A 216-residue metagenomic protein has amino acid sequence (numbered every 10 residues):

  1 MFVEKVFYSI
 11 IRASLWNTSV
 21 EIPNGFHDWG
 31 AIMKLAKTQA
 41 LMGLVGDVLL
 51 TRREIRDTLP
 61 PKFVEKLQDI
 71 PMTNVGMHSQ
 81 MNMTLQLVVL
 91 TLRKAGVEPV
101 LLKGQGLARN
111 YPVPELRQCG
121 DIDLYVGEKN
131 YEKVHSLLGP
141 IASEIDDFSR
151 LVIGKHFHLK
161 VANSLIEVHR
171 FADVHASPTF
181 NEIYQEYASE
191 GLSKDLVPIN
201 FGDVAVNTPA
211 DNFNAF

Functional and structural regions predicted by a protein language model:
M1-G120, V126-F216: Conserved NTP-donor binding/palm subdomain of two-metal-ion nucleotidyltransferases/polymerases, i.e., the charged
